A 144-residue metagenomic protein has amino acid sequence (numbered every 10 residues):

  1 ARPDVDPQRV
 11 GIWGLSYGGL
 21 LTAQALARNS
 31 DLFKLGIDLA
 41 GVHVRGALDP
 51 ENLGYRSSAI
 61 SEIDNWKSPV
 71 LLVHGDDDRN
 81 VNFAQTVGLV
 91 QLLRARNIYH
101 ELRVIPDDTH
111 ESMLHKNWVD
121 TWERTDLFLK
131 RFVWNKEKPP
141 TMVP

Functional and structural regions predicted by a protein language model:
A1-P144: Active-site-proximal cap/loop segments of hydrolase catalytic domains
